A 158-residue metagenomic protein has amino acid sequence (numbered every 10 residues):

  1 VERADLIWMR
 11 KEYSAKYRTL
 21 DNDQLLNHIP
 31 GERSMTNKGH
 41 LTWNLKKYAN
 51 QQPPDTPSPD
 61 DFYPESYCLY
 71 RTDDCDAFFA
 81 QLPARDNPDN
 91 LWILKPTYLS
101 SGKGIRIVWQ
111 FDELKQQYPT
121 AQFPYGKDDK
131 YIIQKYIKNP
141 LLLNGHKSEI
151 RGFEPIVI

Functional and structural regions predicted by a protein language model:
V1-H28: Short, well-ordered secondary-structure micro-motifs within conserved domains or adaptor modules
D23, S34-I150, P155-I158: Active-site nucleotide/adenylate-binding loops and adjacent lid/helix of ATP-dependent enzymes
P30-E32: Intrinsic-disorder/low-complexity accessory segments
